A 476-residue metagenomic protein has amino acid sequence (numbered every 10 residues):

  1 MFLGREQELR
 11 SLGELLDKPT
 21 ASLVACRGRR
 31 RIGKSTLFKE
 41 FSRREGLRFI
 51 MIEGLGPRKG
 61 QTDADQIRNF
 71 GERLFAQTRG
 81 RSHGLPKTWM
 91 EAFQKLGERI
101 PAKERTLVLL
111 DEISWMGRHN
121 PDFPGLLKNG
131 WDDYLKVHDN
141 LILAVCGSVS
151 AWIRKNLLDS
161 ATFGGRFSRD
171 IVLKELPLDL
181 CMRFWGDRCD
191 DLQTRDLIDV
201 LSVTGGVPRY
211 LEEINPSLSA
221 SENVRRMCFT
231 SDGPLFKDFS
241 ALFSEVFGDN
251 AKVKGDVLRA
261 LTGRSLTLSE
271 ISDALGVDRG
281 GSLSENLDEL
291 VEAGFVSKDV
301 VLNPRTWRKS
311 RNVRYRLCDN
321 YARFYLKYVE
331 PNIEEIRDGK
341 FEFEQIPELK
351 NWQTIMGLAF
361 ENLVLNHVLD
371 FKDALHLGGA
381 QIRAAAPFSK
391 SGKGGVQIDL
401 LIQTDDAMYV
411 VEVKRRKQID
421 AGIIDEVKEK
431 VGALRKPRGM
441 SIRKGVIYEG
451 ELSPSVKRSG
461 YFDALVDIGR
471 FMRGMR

Functional and structural regions predicted by a protein language model:
M1-I346: Phosphate-binding site recognition
W307-R476: A cross-kingdom feature that marks ATP-driven nucleic-acid transaction machinery
